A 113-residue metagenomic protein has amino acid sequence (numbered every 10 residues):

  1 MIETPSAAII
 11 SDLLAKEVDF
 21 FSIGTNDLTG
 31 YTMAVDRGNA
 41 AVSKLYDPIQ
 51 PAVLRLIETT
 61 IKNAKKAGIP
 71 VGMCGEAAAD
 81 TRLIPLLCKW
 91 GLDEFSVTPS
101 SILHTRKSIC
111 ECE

Functional and structural regions predicted by a protein language model:
M1-E113: Conserved alpha/beta-domain cores
